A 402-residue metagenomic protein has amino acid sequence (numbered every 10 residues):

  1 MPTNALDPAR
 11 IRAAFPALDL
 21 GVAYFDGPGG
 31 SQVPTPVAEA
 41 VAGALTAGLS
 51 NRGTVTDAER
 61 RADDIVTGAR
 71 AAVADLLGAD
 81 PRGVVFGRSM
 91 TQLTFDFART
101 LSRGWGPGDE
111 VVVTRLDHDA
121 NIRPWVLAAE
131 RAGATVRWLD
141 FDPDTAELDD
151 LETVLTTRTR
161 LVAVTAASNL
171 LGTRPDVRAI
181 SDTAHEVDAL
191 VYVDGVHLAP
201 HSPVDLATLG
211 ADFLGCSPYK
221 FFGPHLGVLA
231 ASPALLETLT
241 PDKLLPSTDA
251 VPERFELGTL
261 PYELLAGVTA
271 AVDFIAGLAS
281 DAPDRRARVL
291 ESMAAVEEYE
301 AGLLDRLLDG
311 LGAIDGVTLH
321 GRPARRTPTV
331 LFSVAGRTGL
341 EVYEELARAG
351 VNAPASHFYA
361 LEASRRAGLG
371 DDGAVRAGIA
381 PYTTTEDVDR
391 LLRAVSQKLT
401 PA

Functional and structural regions predicted by a protein language model:
M1-A402: Pyridoxal 5′-phosphate
